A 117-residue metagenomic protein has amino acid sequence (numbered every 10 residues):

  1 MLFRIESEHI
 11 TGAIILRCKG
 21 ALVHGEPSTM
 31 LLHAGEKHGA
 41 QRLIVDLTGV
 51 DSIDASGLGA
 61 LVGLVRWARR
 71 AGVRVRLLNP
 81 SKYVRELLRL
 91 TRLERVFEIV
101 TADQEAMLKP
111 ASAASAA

Functional and structural regions predicted by a protein language model:
M1-S52, G63-A117: STAS-like cytosolic regulatory interaction modules
A60: Internal alpha/beta domain cores that form substrate/cofactor-binding pockets in large enzymes and binding proteins
